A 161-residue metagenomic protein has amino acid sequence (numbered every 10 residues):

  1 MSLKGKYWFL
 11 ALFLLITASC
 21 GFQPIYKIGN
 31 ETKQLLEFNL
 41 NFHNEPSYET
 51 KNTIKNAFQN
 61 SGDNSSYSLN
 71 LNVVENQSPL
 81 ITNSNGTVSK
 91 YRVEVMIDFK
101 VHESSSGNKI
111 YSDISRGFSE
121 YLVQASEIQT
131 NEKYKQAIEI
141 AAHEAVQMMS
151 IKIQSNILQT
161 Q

Functional and structural regions predicted by a protein language model:
M1-C20: Sec-dependent bacterial lipoprotein signal peptides
L14-E37: Bacterial Sec signal peptide processing site at the extreme N-terminus
C20, F42-E45, I110: Intrinsically disordered, low-complexity linear regions
N30-K51: Post-signal peptide N-terminal segment of mature Sec-exported envelope proteins
K55, Q59, V146, S150-L158: Sec-exported extracytoplasmic/periplasmic mature domains
N56, S65-I114, F118-E139, H143 (+1 more regions): Surface-exposed short loop/turn segments
P79, Q159-Q161: Extended, charged amphipathic interaction segments
